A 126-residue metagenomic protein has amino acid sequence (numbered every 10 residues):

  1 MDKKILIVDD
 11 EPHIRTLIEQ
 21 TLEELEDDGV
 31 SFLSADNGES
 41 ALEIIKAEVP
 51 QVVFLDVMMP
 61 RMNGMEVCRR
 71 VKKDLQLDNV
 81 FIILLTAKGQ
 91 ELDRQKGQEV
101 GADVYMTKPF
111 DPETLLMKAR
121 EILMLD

Functional and structural regions predicted by a protein language model:
P12-L33: Two-component/phosphorelay signaling modules centered on CheY-like receiver
S34-V52: Acidic, metal-coordinating helix/loop segments flanking the phosphotransfer/catalytic sites of two-component signaling
M59: Receiver (REC) domain active-site loop signature in two-component systems and cognate sites in sensor histidine kinases
K88-G89: Short, conserved "switch-loop" micro-motifs in signal-transduction and mechanochemical regulators
F110-A119: C-terminal output helix
